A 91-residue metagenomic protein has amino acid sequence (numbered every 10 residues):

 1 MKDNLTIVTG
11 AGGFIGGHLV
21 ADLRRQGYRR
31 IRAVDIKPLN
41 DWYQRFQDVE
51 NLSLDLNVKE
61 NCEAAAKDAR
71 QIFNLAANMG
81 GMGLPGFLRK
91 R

Functional and structural regions predicted by a protein language model:
K2-D3, A69: Phosphate-coordination loops involved in phosphoryl transfer and adenosine-cofactor binding
L5-Q26: N-terminal Rossmann NAD(P)H-binding glycine-rich loop of SDR-like oxidoreductase domains
I7, R32, L52: Conserved Rossmann-like nucleotide-binding pocket used by diverse enzymes that bind dinucleotide cofactors
G13, P38, M79-G80: Alpha/beta-hydrolase active-site loop signature
R24, Y28-P38: Conserved glycine-rich Rossmann-like NAD(P)H-binding loop of the short-chain dehydrogenase/reductase
N40-Q44: Acidic helix N-cap motif at the loop->helix transition within catalytic regions of sugar-transfer enzymes
F46-V49, L54-R91: NAD(P)H-binding glycine-rich loop region in Rossmannoid oxidoreductase-like domains and their noncatalytic homologs
